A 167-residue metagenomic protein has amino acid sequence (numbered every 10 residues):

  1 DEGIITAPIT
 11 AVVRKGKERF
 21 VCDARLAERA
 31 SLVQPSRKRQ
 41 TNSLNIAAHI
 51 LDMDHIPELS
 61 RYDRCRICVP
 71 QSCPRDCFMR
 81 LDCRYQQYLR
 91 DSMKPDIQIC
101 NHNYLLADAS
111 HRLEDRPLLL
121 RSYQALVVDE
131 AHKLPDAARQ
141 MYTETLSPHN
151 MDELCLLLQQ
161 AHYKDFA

Functional and structural regions predicted by a protein language model:
D1-Q98, H102-N103, L156, Y163: A substrate-engagement module of RecA-like helicase motors
F78-I97, H102-A167: Signature of the SF2 helicase/ATPase Hel1-core->accessory helical subdomain module
